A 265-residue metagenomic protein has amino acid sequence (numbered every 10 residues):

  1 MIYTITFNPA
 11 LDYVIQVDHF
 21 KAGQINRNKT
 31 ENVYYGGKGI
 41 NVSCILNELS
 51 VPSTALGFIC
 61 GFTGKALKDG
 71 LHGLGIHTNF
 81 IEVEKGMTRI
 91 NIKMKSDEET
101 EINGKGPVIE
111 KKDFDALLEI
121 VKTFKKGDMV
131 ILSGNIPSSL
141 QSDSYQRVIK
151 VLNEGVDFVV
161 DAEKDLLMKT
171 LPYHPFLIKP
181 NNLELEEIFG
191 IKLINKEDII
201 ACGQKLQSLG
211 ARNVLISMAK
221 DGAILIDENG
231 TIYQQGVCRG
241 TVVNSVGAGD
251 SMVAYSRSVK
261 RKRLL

Functional and structural regions predicted by a protein language model:
M1-G23, N32: Positively charged, low-complexity intrinsically disordered leader regions
I2, V51-T54, T78-N79, F158 (+1 more regions): Hydrophobic anchor at the start of a short beta-strand that flanks the dinucleotide cofactor-binding loop
R27-M87: Substrate-binding N-lobe of the ribokinase-like
N47, N153, R261: Gly/Ala-rich phosphate-binding loop of Rossmann-like dinucleotide-binding domains, activating on the conserved
V83, K93-K126: Conserved phosphate-binding/catalytic loop of the ribokinase/pfkB sugar-kinase fold
P107-E110, I136-L140, L166-M168, G222-A223 (+1 more regions): Short, small-residue-enriched loops and turns at beta-alpha junctions that line or gate enzyme active sites
M129-E197: Conserved beta-alpha-beta core of the PfkB/ribokinase-like small-molecule kinase fold
K196-L265: Conserved phosphate-binding/catalytic region of the ribokinase-like
